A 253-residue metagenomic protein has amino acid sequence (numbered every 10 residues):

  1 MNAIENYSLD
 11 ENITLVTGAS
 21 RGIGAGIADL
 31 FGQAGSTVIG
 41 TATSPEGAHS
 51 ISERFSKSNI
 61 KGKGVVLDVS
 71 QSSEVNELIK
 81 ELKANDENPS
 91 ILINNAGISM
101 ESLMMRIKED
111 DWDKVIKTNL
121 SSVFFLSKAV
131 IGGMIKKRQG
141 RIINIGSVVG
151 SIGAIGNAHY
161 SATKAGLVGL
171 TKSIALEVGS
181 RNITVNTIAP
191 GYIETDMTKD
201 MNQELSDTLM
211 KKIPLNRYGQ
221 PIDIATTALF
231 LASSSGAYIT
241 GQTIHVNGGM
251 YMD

Functional and structural regions predicted by a protein language model:
S20-G22: Conserved glycine-rich cofactor-binding loop
A34-I51: Conserved glycine-rich Rossmann-like NAD(P)H-binding loop of the short-chain dehydrogenase/reductase
L103-M104, K108-I116, T198, L209: Substrate-binding pocket helix/loop in short-chain dehydrogenase/reductase
S127, T163, T171: Active-site helix of classical SDR
G132, L176-S180, A237: Alpha-helical segment proximal to the catalytic Tyr-Lys
S147: Residue(s) in the substrate-gating loop at a strand-loop-helix junction that position the organic substrate next
G179, T184, I239-G241, N247: Short, small/polar-rich loop/turn modules that mediate ligand/substrate recognition or access, typified
